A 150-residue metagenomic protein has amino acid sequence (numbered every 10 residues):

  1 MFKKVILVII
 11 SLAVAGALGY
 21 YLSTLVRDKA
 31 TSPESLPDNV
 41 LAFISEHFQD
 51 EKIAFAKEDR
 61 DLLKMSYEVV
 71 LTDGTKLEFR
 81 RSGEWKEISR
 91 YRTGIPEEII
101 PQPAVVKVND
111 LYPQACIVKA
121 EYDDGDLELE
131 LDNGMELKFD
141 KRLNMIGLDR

Functional and structural regions predicted by a protein language model:
M1-K4: Positively charged n-region of N-terminal signal peptides that target proteins for export
V8-G19: Hydrophobic membrane-insertion alpha-helices, especially the h-region of bacterial N-terminal signal peptides
L18-D28: Membrane-interface motif at the C-terminal end of an N-terminal transmembrane signal
V26, I88-I95: Short domain-boundary/entry signatures in modular proteins, especially in secreted/extracellular architectures
T31-A54, I95-C116: Short, non-transmembrane alpha-helical segments in secretory-pathway proteins
A54-L71, C116-D132: A cross-family detector of function-defining hotspots
M65-Y91, D132-R150: Amphipathic N-proximal alpha-helical interface segments
P103-R150: Extracytoplasmic electrostatic interaction patches
